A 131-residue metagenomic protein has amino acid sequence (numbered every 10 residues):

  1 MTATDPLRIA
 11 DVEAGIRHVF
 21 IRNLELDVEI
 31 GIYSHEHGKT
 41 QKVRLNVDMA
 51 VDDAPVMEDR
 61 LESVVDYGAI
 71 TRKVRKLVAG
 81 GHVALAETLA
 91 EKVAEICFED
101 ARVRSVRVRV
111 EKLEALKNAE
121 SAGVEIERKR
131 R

Functional and structural regions predicted by a protein language model:
M1-R131: N-terminal, polar/charged subdomain of small-to-medium soluble alpha/beta proteins
